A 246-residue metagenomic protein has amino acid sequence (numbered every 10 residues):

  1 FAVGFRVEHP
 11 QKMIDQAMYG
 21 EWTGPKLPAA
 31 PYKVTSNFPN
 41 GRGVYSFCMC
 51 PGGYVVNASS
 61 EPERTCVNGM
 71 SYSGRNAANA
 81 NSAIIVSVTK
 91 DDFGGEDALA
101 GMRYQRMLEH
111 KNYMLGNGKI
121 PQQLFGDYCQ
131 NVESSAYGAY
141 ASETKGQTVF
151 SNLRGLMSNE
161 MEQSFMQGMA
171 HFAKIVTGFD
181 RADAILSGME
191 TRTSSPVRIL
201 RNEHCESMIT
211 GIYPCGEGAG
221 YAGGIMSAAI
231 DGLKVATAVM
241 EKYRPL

Functional and structural regions predicted by a protein language model:
F1-L246: Residues forming the flavin
